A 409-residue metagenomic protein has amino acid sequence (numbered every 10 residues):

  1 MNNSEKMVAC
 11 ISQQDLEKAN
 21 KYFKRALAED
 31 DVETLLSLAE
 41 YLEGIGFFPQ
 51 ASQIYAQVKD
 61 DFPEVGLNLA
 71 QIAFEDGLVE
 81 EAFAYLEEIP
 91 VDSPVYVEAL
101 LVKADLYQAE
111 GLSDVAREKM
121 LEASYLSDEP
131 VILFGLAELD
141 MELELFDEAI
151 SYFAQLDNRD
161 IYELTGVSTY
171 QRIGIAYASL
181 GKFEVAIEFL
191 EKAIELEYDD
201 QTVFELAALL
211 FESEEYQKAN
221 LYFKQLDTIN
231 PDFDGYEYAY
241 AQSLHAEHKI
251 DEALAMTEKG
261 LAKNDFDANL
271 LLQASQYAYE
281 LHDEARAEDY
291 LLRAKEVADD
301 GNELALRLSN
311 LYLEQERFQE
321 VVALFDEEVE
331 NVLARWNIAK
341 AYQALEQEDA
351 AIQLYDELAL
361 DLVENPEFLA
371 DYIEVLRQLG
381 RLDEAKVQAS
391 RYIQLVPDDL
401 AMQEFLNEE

Functional and structural regions predicted by a protein language model:
M1, E33-T34, E64-L67, V97-E98 (+10 more regions): Start-of-helix register in tetratricopeptide repeats
N2-Q50, V65-E81, D105-A109, E142 (+2 more regions): Alpha-helical segment of the N-proximal tetratricopeptide repeat
R25-A26, Y55-V58, E88-I89, E122-A123 (+8 more regions): Canonical positions in the second alpha-helix
E29-D31, D60-P63, P94, S127-D128 (+9 more regions): Short coil turns that delineate tetratricopeptide repeat
S37, N68-Q71, V102, G135 (+8 more regions): Canonical tetratricopeptide repeat
